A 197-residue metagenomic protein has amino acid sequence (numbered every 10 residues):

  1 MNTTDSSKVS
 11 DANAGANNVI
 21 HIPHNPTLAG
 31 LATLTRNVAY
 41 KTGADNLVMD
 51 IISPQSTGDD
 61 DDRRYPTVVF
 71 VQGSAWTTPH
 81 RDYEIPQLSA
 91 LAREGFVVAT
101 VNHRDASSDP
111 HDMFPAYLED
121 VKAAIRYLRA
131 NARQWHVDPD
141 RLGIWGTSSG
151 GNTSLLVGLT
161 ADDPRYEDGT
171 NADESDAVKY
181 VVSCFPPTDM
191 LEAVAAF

Functional and structural regions predicted by a protein language model:
T3-R63: N-terminal cap/lid segment of alpha/beta-hydrolase-fold proteins
T33, R63, E119, V137-D140 (+1 more regions): Structured loop/turn residues at beta-strand edges in well-structured enzyme cores
K41, F70, W76-T77, A106 (+1 more regions): Active-site loop signature of alpha/beta-hydrolase-fold enzymes
A44, D120, N152: Charged catalytic carboxylate motif
D61-S74: Short beta-strand element of the alpha/beta-hydrolase
Q72-S89, N152, V157-D162: N-terminal cap/lid subdomain of alpha/beta-hydrolase-fold enzymes
P79-L88, E94, A99-P139: Catalytic nucleophile-loop/oxyanion-hole region of alpha/beta-hydrolase and closely related hydrolase-like folds
R126-F197: Primarily recognizes the serine-hydrolase "nucleophile elbow" in alpha/beta-hydrolase and SGNH/GDSL folds
